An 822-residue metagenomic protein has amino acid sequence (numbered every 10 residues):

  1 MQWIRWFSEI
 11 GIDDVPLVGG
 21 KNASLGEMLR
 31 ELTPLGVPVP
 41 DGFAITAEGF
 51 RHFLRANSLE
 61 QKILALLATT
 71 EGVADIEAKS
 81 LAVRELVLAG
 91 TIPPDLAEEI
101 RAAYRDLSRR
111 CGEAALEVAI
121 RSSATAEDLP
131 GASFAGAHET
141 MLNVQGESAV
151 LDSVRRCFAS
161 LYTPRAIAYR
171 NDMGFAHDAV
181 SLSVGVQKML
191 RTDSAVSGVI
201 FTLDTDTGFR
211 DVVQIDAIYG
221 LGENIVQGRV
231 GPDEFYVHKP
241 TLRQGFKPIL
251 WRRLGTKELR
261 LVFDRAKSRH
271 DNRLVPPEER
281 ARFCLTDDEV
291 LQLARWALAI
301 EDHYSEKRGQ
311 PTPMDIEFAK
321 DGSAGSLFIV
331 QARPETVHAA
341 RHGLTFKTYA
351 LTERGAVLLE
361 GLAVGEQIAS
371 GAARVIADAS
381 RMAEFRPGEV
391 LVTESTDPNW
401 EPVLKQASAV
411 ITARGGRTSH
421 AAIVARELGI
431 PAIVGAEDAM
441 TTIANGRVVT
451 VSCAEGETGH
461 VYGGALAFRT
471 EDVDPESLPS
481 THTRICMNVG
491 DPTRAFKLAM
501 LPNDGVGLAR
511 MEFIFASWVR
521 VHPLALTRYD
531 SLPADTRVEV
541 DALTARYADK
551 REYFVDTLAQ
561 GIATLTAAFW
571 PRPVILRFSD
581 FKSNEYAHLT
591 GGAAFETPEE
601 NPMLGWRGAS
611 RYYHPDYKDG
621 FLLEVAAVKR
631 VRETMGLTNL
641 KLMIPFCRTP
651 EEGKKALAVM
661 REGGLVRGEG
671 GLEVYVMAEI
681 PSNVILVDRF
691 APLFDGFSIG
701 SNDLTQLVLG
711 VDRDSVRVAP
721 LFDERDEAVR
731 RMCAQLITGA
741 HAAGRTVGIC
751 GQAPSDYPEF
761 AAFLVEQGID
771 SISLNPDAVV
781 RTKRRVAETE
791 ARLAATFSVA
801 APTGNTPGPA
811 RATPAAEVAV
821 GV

Functional and structural regions predicted by a protein language model:
M1-G185, S194, R280-D288, Q292-W296 (+12 more regions): N-terminal beta-alpha lobe that positions the nucleotide/phosphoryl donor in ATP/NTP-coupled carboxylate activation
I12-D14, I45-R51, R84-L88, G174-F175 (+5 more regions): Conserved short loop/turn motifs at secondary-structure junctions
A115-A119, A124-F134, E139-M141, A179-S183 (+3 more regions): Conserved alpha/beta-domain cores
F134-A168, T192-R265, V330-L362, Q406-A413 (+5 more regions): Extended active-site and interfacial segments that coordinate phosphate-rich ligands in large catalytic machineries
G136, G309-T336: Conserved metal-phosphate-binding beta-hairpin within the catalytic cores of diverse ATP-dependent phosphoryl-transfer
V212-P313, A319-S323, R354-S370, D378-R381 (+6 more regions): Conserved catalytic alpha/beta cores of large enzymes that bind or transform nucleotide phosphates and polynucleotides
S323, V337-A339, Q367-V390, E394-A509 (+1 more regions): Acidic, glycine-rich flexible loop/linker segments
